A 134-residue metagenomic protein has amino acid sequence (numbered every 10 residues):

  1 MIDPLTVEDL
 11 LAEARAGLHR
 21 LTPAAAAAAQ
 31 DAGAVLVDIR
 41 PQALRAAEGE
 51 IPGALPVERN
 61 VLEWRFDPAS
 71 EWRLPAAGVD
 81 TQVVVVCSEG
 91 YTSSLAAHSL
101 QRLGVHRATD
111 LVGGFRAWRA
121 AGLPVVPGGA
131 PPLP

Functional and structural regions predicted by a protein language model:
M1-A34, Q42-Q82, E89-P134: Rhodanese-like catalytic fold shared by cysteine-dependent sulfurtransferases and DSP/PTP-type phosphatases
V37: Active-site flanking residues adjacent to catalytic metal/cofactor-binding acidic residues
